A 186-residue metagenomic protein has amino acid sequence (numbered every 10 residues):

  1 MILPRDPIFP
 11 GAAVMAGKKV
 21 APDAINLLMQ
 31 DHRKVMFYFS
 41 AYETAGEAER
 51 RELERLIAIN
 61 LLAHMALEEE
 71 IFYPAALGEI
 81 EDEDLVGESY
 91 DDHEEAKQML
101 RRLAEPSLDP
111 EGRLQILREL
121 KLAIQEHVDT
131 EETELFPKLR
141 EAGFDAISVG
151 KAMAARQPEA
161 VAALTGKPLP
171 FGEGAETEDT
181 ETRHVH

Functional and structural regions predicted by a protein language model:
M1-H186: Small-residue-biased structural context
